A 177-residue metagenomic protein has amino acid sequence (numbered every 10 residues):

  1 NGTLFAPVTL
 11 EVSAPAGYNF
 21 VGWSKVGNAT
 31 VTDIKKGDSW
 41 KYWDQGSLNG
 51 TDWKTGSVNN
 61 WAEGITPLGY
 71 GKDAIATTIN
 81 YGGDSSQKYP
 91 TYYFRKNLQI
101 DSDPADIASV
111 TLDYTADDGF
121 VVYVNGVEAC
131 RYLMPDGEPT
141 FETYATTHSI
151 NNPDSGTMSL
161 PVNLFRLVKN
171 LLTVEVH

Functional and structural regions predicted by a protein language model:
N1-A29: Secondary-structure capping and domain/repeat boundary segments
P7, I107, L167-L171: Extracellular Ig-like/FN3 beta-sandwich strand-entry sites
W23-V26, W43-Q45, G64, T115 (+1 more regions): Predominantly extracellular/luminal cell-surface or secreted proteins
N28-S47: Boundary/junction segments of secreted and surface-exposed precursor proteins
W40, W61, P90, L98 (+2 more regions): Aromatic-lined ligand-binding clefts that engage carbohydrates, nucleic acids, or primary amines
V58-R95: Surface-exposed, low-complexity/disordered Ser/Thr/Gly/Pro/Asn-rich loops and linkers
Y81-S86, R95-I100, A145-S149, S159-L164: Beta-strand-rich interaction surfaces with strong enrichment in secreted/lumenal proteins
T115, V124-H177: Beta-strand-rich ligand-recognition modules
